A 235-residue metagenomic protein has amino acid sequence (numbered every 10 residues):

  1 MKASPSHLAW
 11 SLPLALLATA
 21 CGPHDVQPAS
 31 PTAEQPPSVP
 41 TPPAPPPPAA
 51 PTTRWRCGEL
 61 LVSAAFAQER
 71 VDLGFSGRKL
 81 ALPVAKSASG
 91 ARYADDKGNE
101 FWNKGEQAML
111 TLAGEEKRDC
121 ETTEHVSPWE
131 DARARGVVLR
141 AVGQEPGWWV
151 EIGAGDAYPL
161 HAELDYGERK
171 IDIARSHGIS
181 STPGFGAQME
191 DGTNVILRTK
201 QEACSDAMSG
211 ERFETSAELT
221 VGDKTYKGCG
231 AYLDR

Functional and structural regions predicted by a protein language model:
M1-W10: Bacterial N-terminal signal peptides that target proteins for export
L17-A20: C-terminal motif of bacterial Sec signal peptides marking the signal peptidase cleavage site
G22-H24: Bacterial signal peptide processing site
A29-R56: Post-signal peptide N-terminal segment of mature Sec-exported envelope proteins
T52-E59, F66, D72-A94, R140-R198: Central antiparallel beta-sheet cores of small beta-barrel/beta-sandwich binding domains
F101, Q107-K117, D206-E211, S216-T225: Short, exposed beta-strand-loop hairpins at the edges of beta-sheets in extracellular/periplasmic proteins
E116-D131, A174-R175, T220-R235: Edge beta-strand at a domain terminus
R118-E151: Surface-exposed beta-loop interaction hotspot
